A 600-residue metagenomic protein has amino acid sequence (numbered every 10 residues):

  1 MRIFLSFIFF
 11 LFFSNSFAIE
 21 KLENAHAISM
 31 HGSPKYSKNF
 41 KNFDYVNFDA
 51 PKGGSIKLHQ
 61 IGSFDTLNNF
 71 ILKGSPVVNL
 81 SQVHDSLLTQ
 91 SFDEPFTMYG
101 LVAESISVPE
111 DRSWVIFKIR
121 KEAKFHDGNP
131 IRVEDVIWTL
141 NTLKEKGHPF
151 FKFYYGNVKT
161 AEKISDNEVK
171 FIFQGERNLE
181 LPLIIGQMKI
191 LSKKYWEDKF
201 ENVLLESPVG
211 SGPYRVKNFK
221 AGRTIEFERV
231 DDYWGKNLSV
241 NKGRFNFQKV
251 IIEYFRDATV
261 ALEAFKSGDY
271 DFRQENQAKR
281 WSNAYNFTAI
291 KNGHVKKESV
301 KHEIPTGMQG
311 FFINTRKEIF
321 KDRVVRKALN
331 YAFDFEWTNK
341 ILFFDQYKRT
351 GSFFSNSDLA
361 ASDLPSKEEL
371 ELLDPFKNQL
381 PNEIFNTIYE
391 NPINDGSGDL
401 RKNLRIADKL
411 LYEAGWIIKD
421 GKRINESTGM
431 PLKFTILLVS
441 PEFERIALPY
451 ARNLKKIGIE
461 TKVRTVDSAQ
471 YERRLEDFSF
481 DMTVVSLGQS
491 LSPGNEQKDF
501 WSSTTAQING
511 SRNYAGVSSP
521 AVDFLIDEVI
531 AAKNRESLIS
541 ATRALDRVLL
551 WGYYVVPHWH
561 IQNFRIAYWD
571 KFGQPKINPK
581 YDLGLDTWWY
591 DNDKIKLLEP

Functional and structural regions predicted by a protein language model:
E20-D111, K118, N141, E145 (+2 more regions): N-terminal lobe/hinge region of extracytoplasmic solute-binding protein
L22, Q60-G62, S75-V78, Q82 (+6 more regions): Detector for C-terminal structural segments
F40, Q274, E383-Q489: Ligand/substrate-recognition segments at binding pockets and active sites
V46, A50, I71-N79, S105-P149 (+6 more regions): Aromatic- and charge-enriched surface segment that lines or borders ligand/interaction sites
S63, V83-E94, I185-K249, R256-V260 (+3 more regions): Gly/Pro-rich hinge or "lid" segments in bacterial periplasmic/extracellular proteins
K118, K152-E197, E201, S211-K220 (+1 more regions): Surface-exposed binding/hinge segments that line and control ligand-binding clefts or catalytic entry sites
R120, N202, G235-Y285, K327 (+4 more regions): Ligand-site clamp/hinge motif
T160-K163, K217-E228, E253-K317, V324-A328 (+3 more regions): Extracellular/periplasmic solute-recognition and catalytic clefts
